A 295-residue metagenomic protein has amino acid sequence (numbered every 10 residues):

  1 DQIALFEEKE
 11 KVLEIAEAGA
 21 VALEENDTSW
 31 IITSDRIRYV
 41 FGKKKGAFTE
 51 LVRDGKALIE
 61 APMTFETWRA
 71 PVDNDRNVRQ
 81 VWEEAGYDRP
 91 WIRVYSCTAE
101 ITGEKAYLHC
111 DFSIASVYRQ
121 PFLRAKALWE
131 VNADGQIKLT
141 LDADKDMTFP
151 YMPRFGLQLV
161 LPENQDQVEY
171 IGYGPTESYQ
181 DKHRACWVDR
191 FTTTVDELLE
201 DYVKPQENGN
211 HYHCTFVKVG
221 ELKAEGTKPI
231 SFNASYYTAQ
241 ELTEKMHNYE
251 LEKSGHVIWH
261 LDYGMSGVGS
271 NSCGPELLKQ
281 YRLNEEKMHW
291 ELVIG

Functional and structural regions predicted by a protein language model:
D1: Short, aromatic- and glycine-rich surface loops/edge beta-strands on solvent-exposed regions
A4-G295: Beta-strand/loop-rich accessory regions of lumenal/periplasmic or secreted enzymes, predominantly carbohydrate-active
